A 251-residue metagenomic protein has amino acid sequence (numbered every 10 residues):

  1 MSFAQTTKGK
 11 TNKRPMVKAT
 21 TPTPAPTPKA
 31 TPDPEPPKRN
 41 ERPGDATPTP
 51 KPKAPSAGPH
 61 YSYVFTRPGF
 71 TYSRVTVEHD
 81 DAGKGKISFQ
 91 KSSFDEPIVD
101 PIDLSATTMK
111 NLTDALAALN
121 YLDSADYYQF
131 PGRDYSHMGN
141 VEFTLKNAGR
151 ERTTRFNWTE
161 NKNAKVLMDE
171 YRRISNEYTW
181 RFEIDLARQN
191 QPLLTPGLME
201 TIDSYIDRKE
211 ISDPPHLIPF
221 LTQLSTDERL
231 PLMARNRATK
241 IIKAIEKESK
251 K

Functional and structural regions predicted by a protein language model:
S2-A4: Sec/Tat signal peptide C-region and signal peptidase I cleavage site
T6-R67, Y128-K251: Short, well-ordered, aromatic-rich surface patches in folded extracellular/luminal domains
H60-F65, F70-Y72, D95-V99, Y121-F130: N-terminal post-signal-peptidase region of extra-cytosolic proteins
G69-D81: Short, solvent-exposed loop/hinge segments that bridge or flank secondary-structure elements
E78-K86, A148-R150: Short, solvent-exposed coil/turn segments at beta-strand boundaries
K86, A106-T113, E160-Y171: Short, surface-exposed linear segments at secondary-structure transitions and domain or protein termini
I87-K91, D114-A115, L119-Y127, D134-G139 (+1 more regions): Aromatic-patch recognition
E96-Y121: Long, charged/polar, surface-exposed segments that mediate recognition or autoinhibition
